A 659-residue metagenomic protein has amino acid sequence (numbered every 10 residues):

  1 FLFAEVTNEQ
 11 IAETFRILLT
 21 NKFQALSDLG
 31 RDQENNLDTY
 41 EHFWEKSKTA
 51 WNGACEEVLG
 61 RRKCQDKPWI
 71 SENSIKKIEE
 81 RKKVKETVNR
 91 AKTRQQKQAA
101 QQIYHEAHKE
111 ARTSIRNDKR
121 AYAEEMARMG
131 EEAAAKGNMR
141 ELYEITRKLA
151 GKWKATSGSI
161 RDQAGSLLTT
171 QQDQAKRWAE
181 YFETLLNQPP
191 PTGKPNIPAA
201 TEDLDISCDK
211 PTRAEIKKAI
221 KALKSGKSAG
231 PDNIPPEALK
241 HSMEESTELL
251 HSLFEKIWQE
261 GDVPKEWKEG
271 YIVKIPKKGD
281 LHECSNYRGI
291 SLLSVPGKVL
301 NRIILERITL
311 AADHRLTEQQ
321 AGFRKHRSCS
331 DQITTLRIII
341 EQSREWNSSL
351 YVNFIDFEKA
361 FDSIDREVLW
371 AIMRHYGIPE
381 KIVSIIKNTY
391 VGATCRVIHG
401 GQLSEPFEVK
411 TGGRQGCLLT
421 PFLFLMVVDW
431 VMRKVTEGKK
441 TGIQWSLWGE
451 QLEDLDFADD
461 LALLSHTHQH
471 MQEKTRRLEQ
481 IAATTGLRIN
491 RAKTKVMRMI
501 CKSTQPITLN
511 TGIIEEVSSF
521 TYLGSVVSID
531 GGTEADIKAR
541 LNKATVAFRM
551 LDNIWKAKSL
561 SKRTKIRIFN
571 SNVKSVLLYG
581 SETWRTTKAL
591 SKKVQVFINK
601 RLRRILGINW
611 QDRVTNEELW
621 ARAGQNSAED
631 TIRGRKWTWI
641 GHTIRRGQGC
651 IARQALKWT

Functional and structural regions predicted by a protein language model:
F1-L168, I206, K210: Arg/Lys-enriched, amphipathic patches
V6, Q10-K22, R31, N35 (+10 more regions): Surface-exposed loop/turn segments and immediately adjacent short secondary-structure elements within folded domains
T7-G53, G512-R585, G634, T638 (+1 more regions): Basic, alpha-helical interaction scaffolds
F23, S27, A111, F182 (+18 more regions): Short, conserved catalytic/metal-binding micro-motifs enriched in Asp/Glu and His
G53-K63, E110-Y122, G151-T156, L185-P195 (+14 more regions): Short helix-interrupting loop/turn segments at helix-coil junctions
Q174-A175, F182, E202, I206-V431: Conserved pre-catalytic core of RNA-dependent polymerases
K359-Y376, G412-G413, L455-T485, I500-S503 (+2 more regions): Catalytic palm subdomain of template-directed nucleic-acid polymerases, centered on the conserved carboxylate motif
G401, R488-S518, L619-Q625: Short, conserved micro-motifs composed of acidic
